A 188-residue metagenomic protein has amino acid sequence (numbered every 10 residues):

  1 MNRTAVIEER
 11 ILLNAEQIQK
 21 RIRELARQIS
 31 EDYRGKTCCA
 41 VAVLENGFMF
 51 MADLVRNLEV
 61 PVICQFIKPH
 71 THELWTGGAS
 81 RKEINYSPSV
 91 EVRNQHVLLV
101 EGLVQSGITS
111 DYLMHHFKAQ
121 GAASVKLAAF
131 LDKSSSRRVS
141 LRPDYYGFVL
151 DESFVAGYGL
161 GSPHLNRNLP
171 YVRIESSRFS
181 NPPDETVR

Functional and structural regions predicted by a protein language model:
M1-R188: PRPP-associated nucleotide enzymes
